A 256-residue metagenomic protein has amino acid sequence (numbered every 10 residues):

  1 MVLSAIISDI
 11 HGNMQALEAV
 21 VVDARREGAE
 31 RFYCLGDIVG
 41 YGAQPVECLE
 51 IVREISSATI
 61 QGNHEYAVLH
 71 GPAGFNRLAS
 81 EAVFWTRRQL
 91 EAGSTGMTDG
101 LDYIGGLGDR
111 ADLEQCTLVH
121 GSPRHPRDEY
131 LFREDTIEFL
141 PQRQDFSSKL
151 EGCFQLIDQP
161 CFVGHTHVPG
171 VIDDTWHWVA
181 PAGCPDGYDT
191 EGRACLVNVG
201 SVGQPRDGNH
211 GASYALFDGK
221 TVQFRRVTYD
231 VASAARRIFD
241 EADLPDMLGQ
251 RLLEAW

Functional and structural regions predicted by a protein language model:
M1-A5, A111-L118, T190-C195: Beta-strand-turn-beta hairpins that frame and shape the catalytic cleft of phosphate-ester-processing enzymes
M1-S57: N-terminal active-site segment of His-dependent metallophosphoesterases
I7-S8, F32-D37, Y41, A58-N63 (+3 more regions): Active-site neighborhood of phospho(di)ester-bond hydrolases with catalytic His/Asp-centered motifs
G12, V39-G40, P123, V168 (+1 more regions): Short active-site segment of divalent metal-dependent hydrolases/proteases that encodes the spacing between
A16, I38-I55, V68-A79, I172-T175 (+1 more regions): Metal-dependent catalytic neighborhoods of phosphoester/phosphodiester hydrolases
C48, E54-T117, R124-G152, I157: Active-site neighborhood of divalent metal-dependent phosphoester bond hydrolases
I137, R143-F162, T166-D186, G192-C195: Anionic-ligand binding region
D173-W256: Acidic, His/Gly-rich catalytic cores of divalent-metal-dependent hydrolytic chemistry
